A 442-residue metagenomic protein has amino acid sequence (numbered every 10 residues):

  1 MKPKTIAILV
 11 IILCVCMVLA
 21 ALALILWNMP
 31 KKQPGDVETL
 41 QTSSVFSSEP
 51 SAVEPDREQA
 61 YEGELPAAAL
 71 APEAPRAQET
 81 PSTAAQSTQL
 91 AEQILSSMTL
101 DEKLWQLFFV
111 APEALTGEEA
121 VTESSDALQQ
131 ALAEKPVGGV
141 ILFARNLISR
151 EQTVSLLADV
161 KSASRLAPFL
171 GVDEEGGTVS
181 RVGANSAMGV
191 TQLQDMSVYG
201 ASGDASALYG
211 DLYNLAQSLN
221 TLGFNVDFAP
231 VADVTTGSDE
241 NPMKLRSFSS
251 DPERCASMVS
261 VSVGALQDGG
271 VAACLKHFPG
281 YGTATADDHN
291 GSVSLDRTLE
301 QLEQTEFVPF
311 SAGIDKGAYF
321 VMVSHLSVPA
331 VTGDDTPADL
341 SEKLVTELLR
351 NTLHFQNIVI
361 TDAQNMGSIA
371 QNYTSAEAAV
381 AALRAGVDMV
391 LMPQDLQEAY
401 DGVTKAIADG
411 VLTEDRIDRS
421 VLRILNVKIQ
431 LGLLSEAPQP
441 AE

Functional and structural regions predicted by a protein language model:
K2-L170, E174-A184: N-terminal hydrophobic targeting/anchoring segments and the immediately downstream early-domain regions of hydrolases
Q106, P136-G138, R165-L170, F224-N225 (+5 more regions): Short, well-ordered coil/turn segments that N-cap beta-strands
E113-L115, E119-V121, A131-C255, H277 (+3 more regions): Enzymes and membrane/adaptor proteins characterized by extended Gly/Ser/Thr/Asp/Glu-rich, aromatic-dotted
V160-L170, S250-A272, A338-I360: Alpha-helix-loop-beta-strand connector modules within alpha/beta enzyme cores
M258-V259, V263-L275, Q301, T305-A318: Phosphate/pyrophosphate-binding betaalpha-module
G313-G333, N357: Oxyanion-binding "anion nests"
A408-E436: Mid-to-C-terminal alpha-helical segments outside catalytic/metal-binding sites
